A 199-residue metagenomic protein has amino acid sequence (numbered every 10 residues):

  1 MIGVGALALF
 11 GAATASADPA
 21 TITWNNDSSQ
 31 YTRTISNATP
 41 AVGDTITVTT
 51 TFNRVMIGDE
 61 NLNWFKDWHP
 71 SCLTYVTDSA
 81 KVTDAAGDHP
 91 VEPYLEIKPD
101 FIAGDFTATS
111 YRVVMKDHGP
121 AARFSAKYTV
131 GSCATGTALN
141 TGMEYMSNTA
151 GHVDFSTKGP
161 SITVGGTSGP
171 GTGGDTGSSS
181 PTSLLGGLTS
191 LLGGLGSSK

Functional and structural regions predicted by a protein language model:
M1-D18: Secretory targeting and sorting signals
D18-G58, V76, G166-G174, S198: Serine/threonine-rich, low-complexity linker/repeat segments that form flexible spacers/stalks
I46-T50, N63, A122-A126, T141: Hydrophobic residues positioned within well-ordered beta-strands of beta-sheet architectures
N53-I57, P70-C72, C133: Short solvent-exposed strand-capping/beta-turn motif centered on an Asx-Ser/Thr pair
W64, P70-Y111: A surface/secretory-pathway sequence property marking extracellular, secreted, or lumenal proteins enriched
D105-L139: Low-complexity, intrinsically disordered segments enriched in Ser/Thr together with acidic residues
Y128-G166: Serine/threonine-enriched low-complexity regions used as flexible
G166-K199: Ser/Thr/Gly/Pro-rich low-complexity, disordered linker/stalk segments of secreted and cell-surface proteins
